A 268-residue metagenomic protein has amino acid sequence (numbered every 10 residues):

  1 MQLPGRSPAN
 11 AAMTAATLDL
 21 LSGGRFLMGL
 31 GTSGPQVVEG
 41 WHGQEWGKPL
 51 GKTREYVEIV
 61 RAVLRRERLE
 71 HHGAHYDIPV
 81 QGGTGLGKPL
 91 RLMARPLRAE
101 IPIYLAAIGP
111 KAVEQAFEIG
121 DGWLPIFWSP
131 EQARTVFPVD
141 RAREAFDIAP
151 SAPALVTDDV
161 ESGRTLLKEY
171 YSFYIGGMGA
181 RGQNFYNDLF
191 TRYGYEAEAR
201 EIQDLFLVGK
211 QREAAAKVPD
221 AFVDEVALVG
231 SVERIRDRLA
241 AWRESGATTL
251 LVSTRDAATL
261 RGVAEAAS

Functional and structural regions predicted by a protein language model:
M1-S268: Active-site-adjacent structural elements that line small-molecule/cofactor binding pockets in enzymes
